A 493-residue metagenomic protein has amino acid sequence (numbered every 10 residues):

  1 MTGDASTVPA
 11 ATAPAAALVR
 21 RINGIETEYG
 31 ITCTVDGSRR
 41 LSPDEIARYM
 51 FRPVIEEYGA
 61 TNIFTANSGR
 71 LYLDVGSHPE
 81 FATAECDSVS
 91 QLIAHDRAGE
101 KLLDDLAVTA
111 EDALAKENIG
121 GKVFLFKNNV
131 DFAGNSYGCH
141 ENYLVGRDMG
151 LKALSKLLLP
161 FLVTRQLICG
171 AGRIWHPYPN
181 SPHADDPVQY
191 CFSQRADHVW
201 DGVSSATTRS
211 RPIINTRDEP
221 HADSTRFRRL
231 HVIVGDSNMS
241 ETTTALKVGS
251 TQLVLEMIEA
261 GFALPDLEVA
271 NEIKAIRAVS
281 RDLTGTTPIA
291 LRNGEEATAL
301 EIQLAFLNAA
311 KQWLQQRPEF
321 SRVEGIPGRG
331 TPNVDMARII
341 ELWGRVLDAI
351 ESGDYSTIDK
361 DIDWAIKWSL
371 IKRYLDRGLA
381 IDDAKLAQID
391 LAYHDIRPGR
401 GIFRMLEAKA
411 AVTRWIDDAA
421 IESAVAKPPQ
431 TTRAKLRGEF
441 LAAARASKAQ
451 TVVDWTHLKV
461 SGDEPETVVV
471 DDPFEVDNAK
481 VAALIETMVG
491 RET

Functional and structural regions predicted by a protein language model:
M1-F126, N135, L158-T164, I168-G170 (+2 more regions): Terminal catalytic/cofactor-binding subdomain
G121-G202: Internal, well-ordered domain-core segments that constitute the primary functional module of diverse proteins
